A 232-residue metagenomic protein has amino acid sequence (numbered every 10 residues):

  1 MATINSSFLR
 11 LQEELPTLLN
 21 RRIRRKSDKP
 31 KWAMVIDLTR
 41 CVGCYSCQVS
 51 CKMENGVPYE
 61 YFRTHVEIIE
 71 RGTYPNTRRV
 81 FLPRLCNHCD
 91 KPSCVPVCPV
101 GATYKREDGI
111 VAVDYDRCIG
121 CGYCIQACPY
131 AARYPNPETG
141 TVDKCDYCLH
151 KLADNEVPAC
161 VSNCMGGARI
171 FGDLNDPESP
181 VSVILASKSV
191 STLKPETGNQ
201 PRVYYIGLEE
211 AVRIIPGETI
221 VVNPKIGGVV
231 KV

Functional and structural regions predicted by a protein language model:
M1-V232: Non-ligating segments of multi-cofactor redox enzymes
